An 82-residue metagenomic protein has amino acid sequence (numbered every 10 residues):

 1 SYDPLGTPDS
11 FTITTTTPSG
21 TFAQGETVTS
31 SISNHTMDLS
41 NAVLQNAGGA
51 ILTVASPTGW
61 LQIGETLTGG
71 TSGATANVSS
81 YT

Functional and structural regions predicted by a protein language model:
S1-T82: Autoprocessing Asn-cyclization modules and mimics
